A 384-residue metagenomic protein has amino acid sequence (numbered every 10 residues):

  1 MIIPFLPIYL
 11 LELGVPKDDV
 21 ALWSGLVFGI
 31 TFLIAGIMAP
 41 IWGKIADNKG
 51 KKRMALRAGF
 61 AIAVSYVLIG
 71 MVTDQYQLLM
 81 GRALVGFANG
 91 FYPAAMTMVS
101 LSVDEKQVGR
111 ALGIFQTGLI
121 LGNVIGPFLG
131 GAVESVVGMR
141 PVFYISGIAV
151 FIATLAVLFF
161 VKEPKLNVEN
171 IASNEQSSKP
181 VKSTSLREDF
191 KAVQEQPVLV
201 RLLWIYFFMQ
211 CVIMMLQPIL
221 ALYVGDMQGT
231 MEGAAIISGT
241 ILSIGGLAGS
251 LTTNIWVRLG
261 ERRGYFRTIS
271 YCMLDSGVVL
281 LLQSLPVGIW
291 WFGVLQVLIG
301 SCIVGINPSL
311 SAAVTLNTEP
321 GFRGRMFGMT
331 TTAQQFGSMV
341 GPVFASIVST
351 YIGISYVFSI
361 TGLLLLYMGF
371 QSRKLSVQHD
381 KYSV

Functional and structural regions predicted by a protein language model:
F5-A21, I219-I236: Short amphipathic helix-loop junctions that connect adjacent transmembrane helices in Major Facilitator Superfamily/SLC
L26-W42, S243-T252: Central cavity-lining transmembrane alpha-helices of secondary-active solute carriers, predominantly the Major
I37-T73, G260-R263: Conserved MFS/SLC helix-loop-helix module at the cytosolic interface between two early adjacent transmembrane helices
R53-L68, G147, R267-L282: Structural signature of the two symmetry-related core transmembrane helices
S65, Y76-L84, V279, W290-L298: Paired small-residue
G81-I120: Cytoplasmic helix-loop-helix junction between adjacent transmembrane helices in 12-TM secondary transporters
F91-V103, G305-T318: Intracellular juxtamembrane helix-capping segments at the cytosolic ends of symmetry-related transmembrane helices
E163-L203, V384: Juxtamembrane intracellular "pre-TM" segments in multi-pass secondary transporters
